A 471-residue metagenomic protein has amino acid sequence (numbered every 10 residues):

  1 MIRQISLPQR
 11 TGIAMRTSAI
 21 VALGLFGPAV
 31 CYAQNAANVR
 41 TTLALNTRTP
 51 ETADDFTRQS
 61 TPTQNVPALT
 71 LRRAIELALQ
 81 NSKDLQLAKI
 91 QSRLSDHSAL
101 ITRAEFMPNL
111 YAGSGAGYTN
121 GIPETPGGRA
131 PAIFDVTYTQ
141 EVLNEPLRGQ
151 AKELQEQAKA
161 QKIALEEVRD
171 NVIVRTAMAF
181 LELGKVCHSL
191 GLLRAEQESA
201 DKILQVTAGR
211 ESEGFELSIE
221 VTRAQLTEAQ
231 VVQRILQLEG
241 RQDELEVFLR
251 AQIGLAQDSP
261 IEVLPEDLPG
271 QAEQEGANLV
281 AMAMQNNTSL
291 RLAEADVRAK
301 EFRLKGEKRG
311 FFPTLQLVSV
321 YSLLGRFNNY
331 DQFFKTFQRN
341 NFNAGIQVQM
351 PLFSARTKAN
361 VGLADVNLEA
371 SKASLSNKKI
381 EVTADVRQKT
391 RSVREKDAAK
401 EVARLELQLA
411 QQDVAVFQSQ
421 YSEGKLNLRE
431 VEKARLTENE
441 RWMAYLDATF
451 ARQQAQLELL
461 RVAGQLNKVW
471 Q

Functional and structural regions predicted by a protein language model:
I2-L7, I13, V30-T47, T63 (+1 more regions): Acidic, low-complexity, intrinsically disordered peripheral segments
R16-P28: Bacterial N-terminal signal peptides
A33-Y111, Q155, C187, L217 (+4 more regions): Bacterial Sec-pathway N-terminal export signals of envelope proteins
F56-P67, G113-V142, V263-E273, K305 (+2 more regions): Small/polar, glycine/serine/threonine/aspartate-rich low-complexity segments that form flexible
Q86-I90, R103-A104, V142-R169, I219 (+6 more regions): Sec/SRP-type N-terminal targeting helices
N171-M284, K389-S392, K396, V416 (+3 more regions): Periplasmic alpha-helical coiled-coil/stalk elements that build and connect Gram-negative outer-membrane
E211-F215, Y421-K425, V462: A short glycine-centered flexible hinge/capping loop motif at secondary-structure junctions
